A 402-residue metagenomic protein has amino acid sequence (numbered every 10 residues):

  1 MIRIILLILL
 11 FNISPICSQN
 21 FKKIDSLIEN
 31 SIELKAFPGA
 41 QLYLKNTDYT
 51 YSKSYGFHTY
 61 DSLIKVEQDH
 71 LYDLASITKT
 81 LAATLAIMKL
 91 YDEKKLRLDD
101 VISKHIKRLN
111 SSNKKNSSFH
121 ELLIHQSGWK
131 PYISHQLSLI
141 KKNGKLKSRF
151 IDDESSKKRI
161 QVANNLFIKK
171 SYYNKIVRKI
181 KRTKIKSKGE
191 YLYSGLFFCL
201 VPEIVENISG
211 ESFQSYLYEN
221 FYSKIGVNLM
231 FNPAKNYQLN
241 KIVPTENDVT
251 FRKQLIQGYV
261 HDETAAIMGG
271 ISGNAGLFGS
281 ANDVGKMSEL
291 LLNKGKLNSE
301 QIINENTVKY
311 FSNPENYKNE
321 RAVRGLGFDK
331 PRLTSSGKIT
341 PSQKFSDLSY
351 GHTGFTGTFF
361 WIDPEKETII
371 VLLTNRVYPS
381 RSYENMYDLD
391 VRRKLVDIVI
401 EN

Functional and structural regions predicted by a protein language model:
I4-I13: Sec-dependent N-terminal signal peptides
I16-S18: Boundary at the C-terminal end of the N-terminal hydrophobic targeting segment
F21-L74, K95-R97, K175-R178, L255 (+3 more regions): Short, conserved catalytic-motif segment at the N-terminal edge
I28, T47-D48, K79, A83 (+9 more regions): Residue-level preference for non-acidic, small/hydrophobic
N30-Q41, S62-L122, K184-F197, S272-A275: Short active-site loop at a secondary-structure junction that contains or immediately precedes the catalytic residue(s)
Q41-L44, S52, E121-I124, F360-W361 (+1 more regions): Structural recognition of the beta-strand scaffold that forms the well-ordered cores of secreted hydrolase catalytic
K114-L348: Short, surface-exposed loop or secondary-structure junction motifs that flank catalytic or metal-binding residues
H352-N402: Structured C-terminal helix/loop/strand segments within mature extracytoplasmic catalytic/sensor domains
